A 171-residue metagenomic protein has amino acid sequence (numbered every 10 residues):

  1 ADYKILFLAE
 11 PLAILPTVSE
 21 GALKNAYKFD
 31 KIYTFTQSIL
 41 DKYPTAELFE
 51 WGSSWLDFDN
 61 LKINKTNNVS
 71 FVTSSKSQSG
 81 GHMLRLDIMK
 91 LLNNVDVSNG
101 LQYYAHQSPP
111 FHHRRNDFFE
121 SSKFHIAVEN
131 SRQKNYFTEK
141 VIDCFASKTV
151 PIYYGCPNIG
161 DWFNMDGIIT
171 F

Functional and structural regions predicted by a protein language model:
A1-T170: Nucleotide-sugar donor-binding catalytic core of glycosyltransferases
